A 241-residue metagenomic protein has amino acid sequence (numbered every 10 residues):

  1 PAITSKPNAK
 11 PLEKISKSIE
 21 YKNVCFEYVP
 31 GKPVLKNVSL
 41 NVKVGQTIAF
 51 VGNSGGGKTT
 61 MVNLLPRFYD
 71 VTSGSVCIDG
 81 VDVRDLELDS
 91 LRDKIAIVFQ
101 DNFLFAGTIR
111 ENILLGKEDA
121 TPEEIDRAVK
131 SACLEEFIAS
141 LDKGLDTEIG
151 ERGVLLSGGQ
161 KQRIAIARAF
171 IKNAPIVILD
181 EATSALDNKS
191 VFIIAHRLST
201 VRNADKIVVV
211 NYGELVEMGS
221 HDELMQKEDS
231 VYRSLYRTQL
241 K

Functional and structural regions predicted by a protein language model:
I3-K6, L12-K241: ABC-type nucleotide-binding domain
